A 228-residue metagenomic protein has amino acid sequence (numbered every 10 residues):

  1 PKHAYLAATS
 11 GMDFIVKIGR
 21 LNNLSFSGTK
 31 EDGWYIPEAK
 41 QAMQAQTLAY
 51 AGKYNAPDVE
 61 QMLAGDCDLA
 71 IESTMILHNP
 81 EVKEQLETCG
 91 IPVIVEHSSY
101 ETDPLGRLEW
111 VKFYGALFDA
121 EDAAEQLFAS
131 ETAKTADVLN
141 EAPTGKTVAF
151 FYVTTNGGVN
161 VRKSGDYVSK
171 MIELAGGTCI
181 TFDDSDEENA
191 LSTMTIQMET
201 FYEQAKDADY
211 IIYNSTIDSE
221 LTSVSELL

Functional and structural regions predicted by a protein language model:
P1-G65, L69-I76: A short, structured surface patch at a secondary-structure boundary
K2, M12-V16, E60-A64, E84 (+8 more regions): Solvent-exposed, polar/charged alpha-helical surfaces in well-ordered, non-transmembrane soluble domains, broadly
A7-A8, K17, G52-A56, M75-N79 (+6 more regions): Solvent-exposed, acidic/flexible segments
R20, C89-G90, A175-G176: Short, structured coil segments at secondary-structure junctions
E31-Y35, Y100-P104, D218-E220: Short gly/pro/ser/thr-enriched loop/turn and capping motifs at secondary-structure boundaries
T47, E60, A64-S73, L77-G158 (+1 more regions): Extracytoplasmic substrate-binding proteins
M75-T88, Y213-L227: A ligand-binding cleft/hinge motif common to bilobed small-molecule-binding domains
N140-S225: Flexible, glycine-rich surface segments
